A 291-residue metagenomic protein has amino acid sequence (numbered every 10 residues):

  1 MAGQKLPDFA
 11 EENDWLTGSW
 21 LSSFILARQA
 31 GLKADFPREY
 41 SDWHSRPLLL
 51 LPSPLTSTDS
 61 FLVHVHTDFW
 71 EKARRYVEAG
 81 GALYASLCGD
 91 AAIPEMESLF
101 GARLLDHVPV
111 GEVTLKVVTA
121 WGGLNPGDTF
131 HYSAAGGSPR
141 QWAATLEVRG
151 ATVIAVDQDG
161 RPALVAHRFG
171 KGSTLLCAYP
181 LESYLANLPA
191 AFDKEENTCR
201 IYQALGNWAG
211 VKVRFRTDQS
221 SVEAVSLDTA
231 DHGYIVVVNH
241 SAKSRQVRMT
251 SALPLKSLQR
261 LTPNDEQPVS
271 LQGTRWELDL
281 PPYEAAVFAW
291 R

Functional and structural regions predicted by a protein language model:
M1-P47, R168, T229: Aromatic-Pro/Gly-enriched surface loop or interdomain linker that acts as a lid/target-recognition segment
M1-Q4, L51-L55, C177-L181: Short loop/turn segments at strand-loop or loop-helix junctions that form parts of catalytic or ligand-binding pockets
D8-D14, L51-V65: The substrate-binding groove and active-site-proximal loops of carbohydrate-active enzymes, especially glycoside
E39, P54, C88: Active-site beta-loop-alpha junctions enriched in small/polar residues
R46-L49, M96-S98: Short secondary-structure transition/capping segments
L50-L51, A85: Redox-cofactor binding/interface segments in oxidoreductases and associated redox assembly factors
S57-R291: A conserved amphipathic helix/loop scaffold that creates a polar/acidic microenvironment used either to coordinate
